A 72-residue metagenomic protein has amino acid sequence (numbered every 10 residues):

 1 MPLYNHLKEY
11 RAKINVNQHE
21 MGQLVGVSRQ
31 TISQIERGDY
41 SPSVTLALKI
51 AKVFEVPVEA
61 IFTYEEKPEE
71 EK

Functional and structural regions predicted by a protein language model:
N5-L24: Short basic helix-loop element that most often maps to the first helix and adjoining turn of HTH DNA-binding modules
A12, G26, R37, E66: Residue-level detection of the helix-turn-helix DNA-binding "recognition helix"
H19, Q30, E59: Residues within helix-turn-helix
V27-S41: Recognition helix of helix-turn-helix/homeodomain-like DNA-binding domains that insert into the DNA major groove
D39-K49, P68: Short, basic-rich loop-to-helix N-cap that marks the start of a DNA-contacting helix
T45-A60: DNA major-groove recognition helix of helix-turn-helix/homeodomain DNA-binding modules
F62-K72: Short, charged recognition helix plus adjacent turn of helix-turn-helix-like nucleic-acid-binding domains
